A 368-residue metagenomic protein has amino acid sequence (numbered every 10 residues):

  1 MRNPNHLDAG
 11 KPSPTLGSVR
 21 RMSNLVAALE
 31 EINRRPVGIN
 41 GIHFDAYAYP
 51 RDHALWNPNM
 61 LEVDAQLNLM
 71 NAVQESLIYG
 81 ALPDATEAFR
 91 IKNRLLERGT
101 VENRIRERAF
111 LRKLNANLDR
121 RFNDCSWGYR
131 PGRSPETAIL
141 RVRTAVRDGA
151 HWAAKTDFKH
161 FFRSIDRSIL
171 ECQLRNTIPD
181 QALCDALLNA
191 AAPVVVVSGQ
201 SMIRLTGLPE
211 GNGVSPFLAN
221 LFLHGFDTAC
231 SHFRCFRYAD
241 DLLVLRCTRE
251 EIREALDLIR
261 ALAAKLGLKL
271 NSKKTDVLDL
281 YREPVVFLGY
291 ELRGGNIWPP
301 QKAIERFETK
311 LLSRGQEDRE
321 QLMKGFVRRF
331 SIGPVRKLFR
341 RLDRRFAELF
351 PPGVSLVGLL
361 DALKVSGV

Functional and structural regions predicted by a protein language model:
M1-Y79, A85-E87, L359, L363-V368: Non-catalytic, polymerase-adjacent accessory regions of viral genome-replication enzymes
E62, Q66-L67, N103, E107 (+7 more regions): Generic alpha-helical secondary structure
V63, G99, G132, G207-L208 (+3 more regions): Conserved phosphate/pyrophosphate-binding and hydrolysis machinery centered on Walker-type P-loop NTPases, extending
S76-L77, A81, A85, D124-C125 (+4 more regions): Conserved polymerase palm-domain catalytic core
R90-D124, V194-Q200: Glycine/proline-rich, flexible active-site/cofactor-binding loop segments that harbor closely spaced acidic
E107, L111, N115, D119 (+2 more regions): Well-ordered mid-protein domain cores that form the structural environment of catalytic cofactors
R108, R112, A116, N220-G225 (+1 more regions): Short, residue-level hotspots on alpha-helical faces of the histone-fold and other alpha-helical interaction modules
Y290-V368: Active-site and adjacent loop segments of nucleotide-processing enzymes that use two-metal-ion phosphate chemistry
